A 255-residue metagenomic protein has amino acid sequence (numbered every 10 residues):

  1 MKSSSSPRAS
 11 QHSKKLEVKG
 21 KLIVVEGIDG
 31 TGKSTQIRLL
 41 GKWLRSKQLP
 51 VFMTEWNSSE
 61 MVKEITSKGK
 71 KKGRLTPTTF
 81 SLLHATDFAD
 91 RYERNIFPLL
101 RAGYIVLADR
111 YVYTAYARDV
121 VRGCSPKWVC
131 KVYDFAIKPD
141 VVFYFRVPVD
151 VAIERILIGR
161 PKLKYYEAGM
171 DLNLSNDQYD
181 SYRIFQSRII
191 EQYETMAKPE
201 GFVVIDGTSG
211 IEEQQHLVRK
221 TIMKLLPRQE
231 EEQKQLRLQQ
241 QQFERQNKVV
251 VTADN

Functional and structural regions predicted by a protein language model:
K2-S13, G41, L157-N255: NTP-dependent small-molecule kinase module
K14-K19: Phosphate-binding P-loop
V25: Hydrophobic anchor at the beta1->P-loop junction of P-loop NTPases
I28: P-loop (Walker A) phosphate-binding loop of NTP-binding proteins
K33: Conserved lysine of the Walker
Q36: Hydrophobic positions on the alpha1 helix immediately C-terminal to the Walker A/P-loop
W43-I137: ATP-dependent small-molecule kinase phosphotransfer cores that center on conserved nucleotide phosphate-binding segments
A115-R188: A glycine- and Lys/Arg-enriched "phosphate-lid" helix/loop adjacent to the NTP-binding pocket of small-molecule kinases
